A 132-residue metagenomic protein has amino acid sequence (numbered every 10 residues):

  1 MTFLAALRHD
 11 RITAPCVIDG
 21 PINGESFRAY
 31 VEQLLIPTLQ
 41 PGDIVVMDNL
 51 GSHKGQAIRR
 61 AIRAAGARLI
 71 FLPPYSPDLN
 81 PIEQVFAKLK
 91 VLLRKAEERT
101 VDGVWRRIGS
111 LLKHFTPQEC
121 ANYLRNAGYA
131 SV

Functional and structural regions predicted by a protein language model:
M1-V132: Short functional hotspots at interaction and active-site rims
